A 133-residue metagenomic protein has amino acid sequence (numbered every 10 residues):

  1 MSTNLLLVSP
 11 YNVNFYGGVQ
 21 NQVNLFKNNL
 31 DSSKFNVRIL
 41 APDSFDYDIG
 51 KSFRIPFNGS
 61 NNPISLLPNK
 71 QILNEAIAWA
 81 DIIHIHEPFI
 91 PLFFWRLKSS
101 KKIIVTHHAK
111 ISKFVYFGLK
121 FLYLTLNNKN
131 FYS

Functional and structural regions predicted by a protein language model:
S2-T3, L7-L67: N-terminal strand-loop element at the rim of the active site of nucleotide-sugar-dependent glycosyltransferases
N14, P91-L92, S112-K113: Short glycine-rich, flexible loops that bind phosphorylated cofactors or substrates
I72-N74: Short hydrophobic/charged patches on amphipathic alpha-helices used for structural packing and interfaces
A76, L97, L122-L126: Structural alpha-helical scaffold elements that stabilize or flank donor/cofactor-binding regions in carbohydrate
A80: An anion/phosphate-binding loop that grips the pyrophosphate of nucleotide cofactors and donors
I85-P91, H107-K110: Short His-centered aromatic/hydrophobic patch
I103-V105: Hydrophobic faces of well-ordered beta-strands that scaffold small-molecule active sites in alpha/beta enzyme cores
K110-I111, Y116-S133: Membrane-proximal helix-turn-helix segments that form the acceptor-binding/catalytic region of lipid-linked
